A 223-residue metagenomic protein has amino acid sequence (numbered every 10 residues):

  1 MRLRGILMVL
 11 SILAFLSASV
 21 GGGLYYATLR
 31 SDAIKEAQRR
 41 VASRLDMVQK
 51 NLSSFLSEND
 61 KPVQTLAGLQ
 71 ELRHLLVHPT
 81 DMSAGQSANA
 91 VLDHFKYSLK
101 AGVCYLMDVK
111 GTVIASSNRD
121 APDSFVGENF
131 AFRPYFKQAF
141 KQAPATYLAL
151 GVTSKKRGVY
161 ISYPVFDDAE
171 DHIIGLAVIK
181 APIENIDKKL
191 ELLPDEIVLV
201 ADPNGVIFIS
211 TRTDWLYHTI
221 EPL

Functional and structural regions predicted by a protein language model:
L3-L7, A14-H78, S98-G102, P144-A145: Juxtamembrane extracytoplasmic/periplasmic/luminal helical "stalk" adjacent to the first N-terminal
Q38, A42, D60, M82-G85 (+3 more regions): Short, structured helix-loop boundary elements
V63, G102-L106, E196-L199: Short, hydrophobic-rich beta-strand element in sensory/regulatory alpha-beta domains
H74-L75, G111-N118, G205-T211, H218: Amphipathic coiled-coil signal-relay and dimerization helices
Y97-K100, K110-L192, I197: Extracytoplasmic/periplasmic ligand-binding sensor regions of membrane-associated signaling proteins
N185-L223: Intrinsic low-complexity, intrinsically disordered coil/linker regions enriched in small/polar and charged residues
